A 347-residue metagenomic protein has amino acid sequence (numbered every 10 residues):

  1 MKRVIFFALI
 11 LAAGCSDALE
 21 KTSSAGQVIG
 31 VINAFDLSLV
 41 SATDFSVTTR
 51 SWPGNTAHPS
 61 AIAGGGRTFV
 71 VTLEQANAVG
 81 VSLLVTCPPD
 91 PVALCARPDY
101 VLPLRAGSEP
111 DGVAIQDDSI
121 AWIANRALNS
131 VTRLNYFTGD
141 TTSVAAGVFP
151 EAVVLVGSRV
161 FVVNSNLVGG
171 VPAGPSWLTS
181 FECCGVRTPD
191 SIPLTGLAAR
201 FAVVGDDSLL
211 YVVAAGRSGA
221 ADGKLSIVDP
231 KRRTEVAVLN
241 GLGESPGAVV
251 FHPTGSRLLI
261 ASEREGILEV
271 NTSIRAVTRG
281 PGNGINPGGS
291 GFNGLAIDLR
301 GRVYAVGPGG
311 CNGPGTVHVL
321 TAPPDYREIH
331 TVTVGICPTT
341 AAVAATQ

Functional and structural regions predicted by a protein language model:
M1-A13: Sec-dependent bacterial lipoprotein signal peptides
C15-Q347: Predominantly soluble domains enriched in secretory-pathway, periplasmic, or organellar proteins
